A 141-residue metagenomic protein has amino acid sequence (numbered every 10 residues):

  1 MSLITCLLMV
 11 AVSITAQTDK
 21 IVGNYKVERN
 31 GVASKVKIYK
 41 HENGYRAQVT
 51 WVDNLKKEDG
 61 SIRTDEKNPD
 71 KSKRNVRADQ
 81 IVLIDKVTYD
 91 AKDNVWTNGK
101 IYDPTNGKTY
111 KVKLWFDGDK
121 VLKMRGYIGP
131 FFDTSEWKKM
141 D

Functional and structural regions predicted by a protein language model:
M1-C6: Sec-dependent signal peptide recognition, specifically the positively charged N-region followed immediately by
V10-S13: N-terminal signal peptide c-region/cleavage motif recognized by signal peptidases
A16-Q17: Boundary of Sec targeting at the N-terminus
V22, E28, A33-Y102, T109-Y110: Central antiparallel beta-sheet cores of small beta-barrel/beta-sandwich binding domains
H41, D117-G118: Structural motif
G44, K120-V121: Structural motif
P104-N106, K111-L114, V121-T134: Short, exposed beta-strand-loop hairpins at the edges of beta-sheets in extracellular/periplasmic proteins
